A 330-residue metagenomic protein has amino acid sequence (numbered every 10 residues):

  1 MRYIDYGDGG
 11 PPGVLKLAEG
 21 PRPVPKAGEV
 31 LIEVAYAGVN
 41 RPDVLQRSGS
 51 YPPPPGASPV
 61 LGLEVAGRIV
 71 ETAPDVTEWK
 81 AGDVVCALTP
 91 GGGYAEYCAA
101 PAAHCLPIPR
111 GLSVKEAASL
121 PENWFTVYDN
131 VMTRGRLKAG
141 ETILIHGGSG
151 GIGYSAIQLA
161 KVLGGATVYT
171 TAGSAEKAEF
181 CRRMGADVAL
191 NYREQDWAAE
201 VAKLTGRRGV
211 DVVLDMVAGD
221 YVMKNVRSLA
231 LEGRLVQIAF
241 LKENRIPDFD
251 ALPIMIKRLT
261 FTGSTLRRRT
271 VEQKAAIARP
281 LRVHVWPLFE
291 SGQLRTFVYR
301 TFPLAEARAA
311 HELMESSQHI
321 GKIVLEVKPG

Functional and structural regions predicted by a protein language model:
V14, L45, E78, V84-S149: NAD(P)H dinucleotide-binding glycine-rich loop of Rossmann-like/cofactor-binding domains, especially the beta1-alpha1
P21-V39, S50-G92, M216: Glycine-rich beta-strand-centered segment in the early N-terminal region that forms part of a ligand/cofactor-binding
C86, L144, L190, V213-L214 (+1 more regions): N-terminal Rossmann-like NAD(P) cofactor-binding module of classical short-chain dehydrogenase/reductase
G93-A95, A172-F180, I246-A251: Short, glycine/polar-rich helix-capping loops at beta-to-alpha or helix-loop-helix junctions that flank or form
A118-Q195: Mid-domain Rossmann-like dinucleotide-binding core that forms the NAD(H)/NADP(H) cofactor-binding site
G164, D220-Q293, E326-G330: Glycine-rich phosphate-binding loop and adjacent beta-alpha segment of Rossmann(oid) nucleotide-cofactor-binding
W197-R207: Short amphipathic alpha-helix with an adjacent loop that forms part of the alpha/beta core around
